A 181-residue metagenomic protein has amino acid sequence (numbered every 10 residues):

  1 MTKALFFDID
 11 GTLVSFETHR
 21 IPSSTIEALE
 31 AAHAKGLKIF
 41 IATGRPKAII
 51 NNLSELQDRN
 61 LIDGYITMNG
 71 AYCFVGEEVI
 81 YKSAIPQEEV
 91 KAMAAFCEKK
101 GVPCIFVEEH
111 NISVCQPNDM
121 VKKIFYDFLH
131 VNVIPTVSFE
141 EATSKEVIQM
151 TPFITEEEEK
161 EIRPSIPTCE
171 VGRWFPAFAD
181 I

Functional and structural regions predicted by a protein language model:
M1-A4, P22, I181: Mg2+-dependent phosphoryl-transfer enzymes with acidic/Ser/Thr/Gly-rich catalytic loops
M1-F7, E30, A34: Non-catalytic pre-domain segments flanking phosphatase-related domains
K3-T18: Asp-based phosphoryl-transfer active-site loop
F6-F7, Y72-F74, E141, R173-F175: Short, basic/glycine-rich phosphate-binding loops at helix/coil junctions that contact nucleotide phosphates
R20, A48-I49, E157: Short alpha-helical
S24-V121: Active-site phosphate-binding/coordination module
V102-P103, V107-I181: Conserved acidic, metal-coordinating active-site core of Asp-based, Mg2+-dependent phosphoryl-transfer enzymes
